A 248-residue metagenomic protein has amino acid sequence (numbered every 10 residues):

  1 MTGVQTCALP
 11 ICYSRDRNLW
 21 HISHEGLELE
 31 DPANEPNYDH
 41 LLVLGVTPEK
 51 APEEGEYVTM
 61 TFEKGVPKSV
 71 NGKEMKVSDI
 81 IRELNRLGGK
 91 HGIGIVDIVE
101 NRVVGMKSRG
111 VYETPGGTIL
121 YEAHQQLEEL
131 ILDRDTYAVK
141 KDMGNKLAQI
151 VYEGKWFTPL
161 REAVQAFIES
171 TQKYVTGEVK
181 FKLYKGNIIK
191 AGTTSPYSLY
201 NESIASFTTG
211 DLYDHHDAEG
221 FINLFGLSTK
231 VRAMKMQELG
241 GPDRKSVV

Functional and structural regions predicted by a protein language model:
M1-V248: Nucleotide-activated chemistry modules centered on ATP-dependent adenylation/adenylyltransferase
